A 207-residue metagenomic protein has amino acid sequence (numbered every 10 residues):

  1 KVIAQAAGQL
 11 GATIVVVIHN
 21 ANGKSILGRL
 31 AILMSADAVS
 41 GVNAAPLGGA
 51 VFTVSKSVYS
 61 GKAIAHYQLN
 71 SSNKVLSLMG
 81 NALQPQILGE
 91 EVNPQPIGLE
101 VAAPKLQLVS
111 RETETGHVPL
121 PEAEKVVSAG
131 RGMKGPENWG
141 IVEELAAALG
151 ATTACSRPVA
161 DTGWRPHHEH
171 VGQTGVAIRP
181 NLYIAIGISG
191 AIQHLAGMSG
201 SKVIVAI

Functional and structural regions predicted by a protein language model:
K1-I207: N-terminal glycine-rich FAD/FM-binding segment characteristic of electron-transfer flavoproteins
